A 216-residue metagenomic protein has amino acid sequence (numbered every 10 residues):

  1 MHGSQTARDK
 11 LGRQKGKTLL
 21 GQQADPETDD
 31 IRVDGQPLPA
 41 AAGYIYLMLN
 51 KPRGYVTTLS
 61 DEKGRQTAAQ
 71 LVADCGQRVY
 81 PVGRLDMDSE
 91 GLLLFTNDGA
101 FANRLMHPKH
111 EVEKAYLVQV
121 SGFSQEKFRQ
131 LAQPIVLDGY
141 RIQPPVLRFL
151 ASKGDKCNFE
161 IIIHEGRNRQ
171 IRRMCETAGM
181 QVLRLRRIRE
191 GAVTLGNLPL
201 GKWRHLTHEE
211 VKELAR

Functional and structural regions predicted by a protein language model:
M1-R216: Basic, flexible Lys/Arg- and Gly-enriched helix-loop patches that mediate nucleic-acid binding at interfaces with rRNA
